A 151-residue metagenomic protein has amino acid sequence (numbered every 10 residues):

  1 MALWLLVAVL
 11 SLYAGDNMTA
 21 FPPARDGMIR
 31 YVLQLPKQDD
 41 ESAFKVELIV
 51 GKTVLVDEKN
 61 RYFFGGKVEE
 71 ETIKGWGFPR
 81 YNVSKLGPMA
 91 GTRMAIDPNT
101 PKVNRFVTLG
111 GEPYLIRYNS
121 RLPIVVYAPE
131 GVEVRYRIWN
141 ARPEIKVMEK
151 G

Functional and structural regions predicted by a protein language model:
W4-A14: Hydrophobic h-region of N-terminal signal peptides that target proteins for export in Gram-negative bacteria
Y13-D57: N-terminal export/targeting and maturation segments
A20, P113-I116: Beta-strand-rich interaction surfaces with strong enrichment in secreted/lumenal proteins
P23-G27, D40, G75, Y118-S120 (+1 more regions): Solvent-exposed loop and beta-edge segments used for protein-protein assembly and interaction
R30-Q34, P79-V83, I116: Generic recognition of long tandem-repeat/solenoid scaffolds
S42-G111: Mature extracytoplasmic domains of secretory-pathway proteins
R117-G151: C-terminal partner/receptor-binding element of secreted or periplasmic proteins
